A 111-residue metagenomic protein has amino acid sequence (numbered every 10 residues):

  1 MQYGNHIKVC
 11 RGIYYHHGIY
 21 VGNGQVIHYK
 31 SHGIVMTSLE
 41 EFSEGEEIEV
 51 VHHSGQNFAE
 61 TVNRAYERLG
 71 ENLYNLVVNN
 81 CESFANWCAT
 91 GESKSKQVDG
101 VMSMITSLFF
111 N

Functional and structural regions predicted by a protein language model:
M1-N111: Cysteine-nucleophile amide-bond enzymes
